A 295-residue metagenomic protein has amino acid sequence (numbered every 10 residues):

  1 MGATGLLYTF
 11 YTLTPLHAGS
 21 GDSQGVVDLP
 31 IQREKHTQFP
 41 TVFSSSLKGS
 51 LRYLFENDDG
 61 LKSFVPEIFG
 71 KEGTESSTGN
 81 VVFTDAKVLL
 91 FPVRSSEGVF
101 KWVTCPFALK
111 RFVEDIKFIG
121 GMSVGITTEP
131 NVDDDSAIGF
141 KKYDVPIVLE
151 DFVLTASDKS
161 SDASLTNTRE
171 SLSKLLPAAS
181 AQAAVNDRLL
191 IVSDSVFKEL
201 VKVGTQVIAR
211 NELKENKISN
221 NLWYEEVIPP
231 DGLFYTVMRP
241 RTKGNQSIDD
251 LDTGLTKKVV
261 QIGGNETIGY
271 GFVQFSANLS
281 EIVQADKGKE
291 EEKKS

Functional and structural regions predicted by a protein language model:
M1-S295: Basic, Gly/Ser/Thr-rich N-terminal segments that form RNA-phosphate-binding interfaces in CRISPR RAMP
